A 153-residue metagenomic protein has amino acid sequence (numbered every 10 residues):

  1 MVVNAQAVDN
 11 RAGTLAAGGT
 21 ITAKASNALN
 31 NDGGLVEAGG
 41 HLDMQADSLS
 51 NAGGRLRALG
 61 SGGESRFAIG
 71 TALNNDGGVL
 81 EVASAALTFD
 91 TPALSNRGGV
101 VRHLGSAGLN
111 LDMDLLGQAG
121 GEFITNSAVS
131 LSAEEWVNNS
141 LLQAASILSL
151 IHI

Functional and structural regions predicted by a protein language model:
M1, A16-I21, V36-L42, L59-E64 (+4 more regions): Short "repeat-start/strand-capping" segments in structured domains, especially the N-termini of parallel beta-helix
M1-V2, F67-T71: Extended, compositionally biased low-complexity polar/Lys-Gly-rich tracts and adjacent boundary/linker regions are
Q6-V8, S26-A28, D47-N51, G70-A72 (+4 more regions): Hydrophobic lipid-interacting interfaces of membrane-associated proteins
R11-A16, N31-E37, A52-L59, D76-E81 (+3 more regions): Short, T/G/N/S-enriched strand-turn elements that build extracellular solenoid repeat scaffolds
N27, L42, S48, S65-R66 (+1 more regions): GD-rich hexapeptide-repeat beta-solenoids
I151-I153: Conserved small/polar residues in nucleotide/adenosyl-binding loops
